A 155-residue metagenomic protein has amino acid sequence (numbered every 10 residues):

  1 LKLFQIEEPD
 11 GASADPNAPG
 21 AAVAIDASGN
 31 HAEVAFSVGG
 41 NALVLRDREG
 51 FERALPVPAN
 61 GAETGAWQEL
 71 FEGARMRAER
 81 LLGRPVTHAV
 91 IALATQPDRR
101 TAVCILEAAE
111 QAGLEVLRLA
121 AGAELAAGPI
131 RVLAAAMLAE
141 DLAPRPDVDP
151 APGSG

Functional and structural regions predicted by a protein language model:
K2-L45, A127-G155: Gly/Thr-rich phosphate-binding beta-strand-loop-beta motif of the actin/hexokinase/Hsp70
P19-L93, P97-E115: Conserved phosphate-binding loops in N-terminal lobes of ATP-dependent enzymes of the actin/Hsp70/sugar-kinase
A112-R131: Conserved phosphate-binding/catalytic loops in two-lobed NTP-binding clefts
